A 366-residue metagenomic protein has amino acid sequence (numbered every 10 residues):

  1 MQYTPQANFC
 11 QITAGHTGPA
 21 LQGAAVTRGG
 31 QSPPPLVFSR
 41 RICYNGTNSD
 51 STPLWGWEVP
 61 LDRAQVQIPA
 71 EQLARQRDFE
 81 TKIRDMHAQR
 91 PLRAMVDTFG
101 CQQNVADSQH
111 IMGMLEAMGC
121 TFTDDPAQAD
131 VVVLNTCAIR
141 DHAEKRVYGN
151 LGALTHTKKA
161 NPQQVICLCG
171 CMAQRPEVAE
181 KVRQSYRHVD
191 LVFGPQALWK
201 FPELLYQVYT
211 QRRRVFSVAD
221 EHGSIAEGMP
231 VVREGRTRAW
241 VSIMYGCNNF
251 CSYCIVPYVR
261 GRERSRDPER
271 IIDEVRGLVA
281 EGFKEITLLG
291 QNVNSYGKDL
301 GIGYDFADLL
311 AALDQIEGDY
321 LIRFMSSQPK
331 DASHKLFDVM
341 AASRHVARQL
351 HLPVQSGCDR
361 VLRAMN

Functional and structural regions predicted by a protein language model:
M1-T4, D359: Short intrinsically disordered, low-complexity coil segments enriched in acidic
Q2-Y3, Q11, R41-N45, S51: Short, positively charged and aromatic/hydrophobic N-terminal segments
T4, G18-A20, A24, S32-P35 (+1 more regions): Short, low-complexity intrinsically disordered segments enriched in A/P/G/S/L with frequent Arg, especially at protein
F9-I12, T17, G23-A24, D50: Ser/Thr/Pro/Gly-rich low-complexity, intrinsically disordered segments
N48-Y296, K335, L350: Proteins enriched for Cys/Gly/acidic motifs involved in redox and nucleic-acid/cofactor modification
I166-L168, R175-E177, A280-N366: Conserved SAM/AdoMet-binding glycine-rich loop
